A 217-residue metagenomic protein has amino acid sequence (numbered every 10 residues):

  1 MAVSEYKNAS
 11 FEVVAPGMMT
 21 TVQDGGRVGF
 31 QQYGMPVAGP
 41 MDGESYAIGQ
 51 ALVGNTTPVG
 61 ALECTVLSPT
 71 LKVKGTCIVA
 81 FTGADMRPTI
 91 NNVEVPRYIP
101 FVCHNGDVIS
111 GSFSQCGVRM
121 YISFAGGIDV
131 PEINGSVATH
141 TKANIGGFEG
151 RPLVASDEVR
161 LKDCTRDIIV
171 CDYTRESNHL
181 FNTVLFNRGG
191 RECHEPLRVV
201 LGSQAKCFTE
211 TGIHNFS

Functional and structural regions predicted by a protein language model:
M1-S217: Conserved "landmark" site that anchors the functional core of diverse proteins
